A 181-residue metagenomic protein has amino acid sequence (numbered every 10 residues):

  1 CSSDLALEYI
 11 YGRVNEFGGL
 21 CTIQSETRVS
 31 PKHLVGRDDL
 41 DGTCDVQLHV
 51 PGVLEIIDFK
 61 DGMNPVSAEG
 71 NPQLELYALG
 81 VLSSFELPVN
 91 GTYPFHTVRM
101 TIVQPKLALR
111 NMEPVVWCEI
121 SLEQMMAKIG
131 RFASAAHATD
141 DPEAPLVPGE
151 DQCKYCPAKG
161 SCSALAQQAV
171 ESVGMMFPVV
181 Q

Functional and structural regions predicted by a protein language model:
C1-L54, T97-R99, N111: Metal-dependent nuclease catalytic cores that hydrolyze phosphodiester bonds in DNA/RNA, characterized by
D41, P72-L76, A127: A general alpha-helical scaffold signature found inside nucleotide-binding enzyme cores
V50, P65-I102: Metal-dependent nuclease catalytic cores in nucleic-acid-processing enzymes, especially RNase H-like/related
F59-K60: Activation of the activation-loop gatekeeper triad in protein kinase-fold domains
V81, A108, I120-Q124: Internal, well-ordered alpha/beta segment that forms a basic, Gly-enriched binding/recognition surface
V103-P114: Short, conserved secondary-structure transition motifs
E113-S121: Short beta-alpha connecting loops at secondary-structure transitions that line or flank enzyme active sites
E123-Q181: Accessory terminal regions of nucleic-acid processing enzymes
